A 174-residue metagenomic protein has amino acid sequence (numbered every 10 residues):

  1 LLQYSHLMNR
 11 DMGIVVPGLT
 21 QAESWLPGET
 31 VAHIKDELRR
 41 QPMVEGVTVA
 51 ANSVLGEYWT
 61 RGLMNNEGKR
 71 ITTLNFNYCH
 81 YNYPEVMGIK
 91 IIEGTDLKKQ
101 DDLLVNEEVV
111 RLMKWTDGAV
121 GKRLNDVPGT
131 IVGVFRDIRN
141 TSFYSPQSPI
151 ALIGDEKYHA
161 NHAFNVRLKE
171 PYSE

Functional and structural regions predicted by a protein language model:
L1-P17: Alpha-helical transmembrane segments
V15-Q21, Y158-A163: Acyl/amide activation-and-transfer machinery of modular secondary-metabolite enzymes
A22-S24, F76, G133, V166: Preference for bulky hydrophobic residues occupying beta-strand positions in well-ordered beta-sheet regions
E29-T48, Q100-D101, E107-R111, D126-E174: "Rare, low-scoring activations can occur in soluble or secreted enzymes where short amphipathic helices or signal
A50-N82, I89-L103, H159: Short acidic/polar micro-motifs at solvent-exposed secondary-structure junctions
N82-Y83, E108: PAS/LOV sensory domain residues
V110-G118: Surface-exposed connector loops and short turns at secondary-structure junctions
D117-P128: Short conserved beta-strand and strand-loop elements enriched in small hydrophobics with frequent Asp/Gly
